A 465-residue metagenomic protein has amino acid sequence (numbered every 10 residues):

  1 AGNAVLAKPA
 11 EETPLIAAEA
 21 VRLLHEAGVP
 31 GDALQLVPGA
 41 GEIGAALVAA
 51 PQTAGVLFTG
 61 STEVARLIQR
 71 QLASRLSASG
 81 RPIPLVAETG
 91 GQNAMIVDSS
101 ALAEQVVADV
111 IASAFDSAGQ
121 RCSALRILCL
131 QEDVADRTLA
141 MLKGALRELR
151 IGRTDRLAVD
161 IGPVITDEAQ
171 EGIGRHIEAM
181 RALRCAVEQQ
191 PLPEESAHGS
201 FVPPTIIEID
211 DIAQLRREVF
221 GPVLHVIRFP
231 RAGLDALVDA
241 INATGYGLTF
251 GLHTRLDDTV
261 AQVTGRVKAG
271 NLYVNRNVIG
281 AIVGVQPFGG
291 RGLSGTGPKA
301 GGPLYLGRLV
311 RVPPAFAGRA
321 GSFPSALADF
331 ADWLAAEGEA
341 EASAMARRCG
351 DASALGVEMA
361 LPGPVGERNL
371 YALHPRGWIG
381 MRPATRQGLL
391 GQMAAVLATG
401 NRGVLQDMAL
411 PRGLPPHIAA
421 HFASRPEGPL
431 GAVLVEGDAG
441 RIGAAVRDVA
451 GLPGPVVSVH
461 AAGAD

Functional and structural regions predicted by a protein language model:
A1, I16, A46-L47, S77 (+4 more regions): Hydrophobic/aromatic ligand-binding patch that stacks against planar heteroaromatic rings of cofactors or nucleotides
A1-A20, L361-G366, L373-G403, D407-R412: Substrate-binding/gating loop at the entrance of the active-site cleft, primarily in PLP-dependent aminotransferase-like
V5-K8, Q92-I96, V159-G162, P222-V226 (+1 more regions): Short beta-alpha connecting loops at secondary-structure transitions that line or flank enzyme active sites
L23-V29, G44, A49-P51, G55 (+10 more regions): ALDH superfamily catalytic-core signature
G31-L34, W378: Short acidic capping loops at alpha-helix termini that bridge into adjacent secondary structure
L36-A40, H225-R228: Active-site donor-binding acidic/aromatic loop of nucleotide-activated sugar and phosphosugar transferases involved
A108, F115-D116, A145, H176 (+3 more regions): Catalytic cores of nucleotide-enabled group-transfer and carboxylate-activating enzymes in metabolic and assembly-line
V159, H198-P203, R217-L224, T244-L248: Conserved glycine-rich beta-strand-loop-beta hairpin in the small C-terminal domain of fold type I
